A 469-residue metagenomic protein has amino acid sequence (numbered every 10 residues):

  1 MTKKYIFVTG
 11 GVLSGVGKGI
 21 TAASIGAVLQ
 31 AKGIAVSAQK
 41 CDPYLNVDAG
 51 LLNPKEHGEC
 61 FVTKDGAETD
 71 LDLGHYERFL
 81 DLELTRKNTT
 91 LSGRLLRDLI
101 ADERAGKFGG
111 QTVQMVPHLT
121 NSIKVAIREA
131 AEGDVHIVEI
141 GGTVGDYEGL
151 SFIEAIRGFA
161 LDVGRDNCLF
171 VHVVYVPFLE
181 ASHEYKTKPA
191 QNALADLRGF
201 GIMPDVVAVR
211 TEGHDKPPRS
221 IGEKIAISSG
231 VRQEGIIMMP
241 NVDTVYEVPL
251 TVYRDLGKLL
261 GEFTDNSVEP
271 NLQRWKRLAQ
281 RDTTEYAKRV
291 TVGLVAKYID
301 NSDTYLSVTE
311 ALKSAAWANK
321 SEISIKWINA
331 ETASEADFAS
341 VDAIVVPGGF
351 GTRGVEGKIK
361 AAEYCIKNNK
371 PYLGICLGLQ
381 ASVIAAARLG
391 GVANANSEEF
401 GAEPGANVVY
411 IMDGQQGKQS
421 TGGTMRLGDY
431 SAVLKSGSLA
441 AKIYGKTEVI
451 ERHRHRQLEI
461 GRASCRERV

Functional and structural regions predicted by a protein language model:
M1-S321, E331-A343, F350-G351, G357-Y364 (+2 more regions): Flexible phosphate-sensing "switch/lid" loops adjacent to ATP/NTP-binding sites across phosphate-transfer
L13, G19, A23-A27, A31 (+2 more regions): Cysteine-nucleophile active-site neighborhood
D42, C376, H455: Active-site glycine-centered loops adjacent to acidic/histidine catalytic or metal-binding residues that shape
L45, L379-A381, L458: Short hydrophobic/aromatic residue motifs in ordered secondary structure
A195-F200, K418-G422, A441-I443: Short, flexible, solvent-exposed loop/turn segments with mixed acidic/basic and small polar residues
V206, V268-L272, L373-G374, V392-E399 (+1 more regions): Acidic/polar loop patches that form or flank catalytic/metal-binding clefts of enzymes that bind anionic ligands
I323-K326: Carboxylate/His-rich catalytic cores and anion/metal-binding grooves
L427-S431, K435-R468: C-terminal and late-domain segments of enzyme folds
